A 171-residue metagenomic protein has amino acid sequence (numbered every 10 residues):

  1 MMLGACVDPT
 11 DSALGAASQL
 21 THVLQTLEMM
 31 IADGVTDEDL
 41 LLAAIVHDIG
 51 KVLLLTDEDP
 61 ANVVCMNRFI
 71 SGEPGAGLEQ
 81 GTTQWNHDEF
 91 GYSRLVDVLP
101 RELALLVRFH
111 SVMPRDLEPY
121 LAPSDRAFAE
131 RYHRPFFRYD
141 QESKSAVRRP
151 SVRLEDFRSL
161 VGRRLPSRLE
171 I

Functional and structural regions predicted by a protein language model:
M1-A17, S143-I171: Secreted/extracellular ectodomain signature
G15-V152: Divalent metal-dependent catalytic cores for phosphoryl transfer on phosphate-bearing substrates
